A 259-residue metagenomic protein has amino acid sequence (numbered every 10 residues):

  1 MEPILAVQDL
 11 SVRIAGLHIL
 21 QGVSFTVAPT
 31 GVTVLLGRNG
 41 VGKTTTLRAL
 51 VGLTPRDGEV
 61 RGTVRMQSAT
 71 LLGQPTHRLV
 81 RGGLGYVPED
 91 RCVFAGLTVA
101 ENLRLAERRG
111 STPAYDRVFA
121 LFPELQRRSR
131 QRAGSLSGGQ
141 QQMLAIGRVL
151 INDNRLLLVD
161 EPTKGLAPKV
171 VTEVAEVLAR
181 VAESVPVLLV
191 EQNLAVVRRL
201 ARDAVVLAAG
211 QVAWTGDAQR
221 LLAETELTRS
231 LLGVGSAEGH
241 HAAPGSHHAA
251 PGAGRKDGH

Functional and structural regions predicted by a protein language model:
L5-V7, L20: Conserved structural motif at the start of ABC-family nucleotide-binding domains
L36-R38: The feature captures the beta-strand-to-loop junction immediately N-terminal to the Walker
E59-L71, T112-Y115: Conserved ABC transporter NBD signature motif
T70-R91, Y115, R127-R130, L221-T225: ABC ATPase NBD coupling module
R132-L136, Q140: Conserved ABC ATPase signature
V149-L150: ABC ATPase C-loop
L157-E161: Catalytic Walker B motif of ABC-type/P-loop ATPase nucleotide-binding domains
V206-A209, L222-H259: C-terminal boundary and immediately downstream tail of ABC-type ATPase nucleotide-binding domains
